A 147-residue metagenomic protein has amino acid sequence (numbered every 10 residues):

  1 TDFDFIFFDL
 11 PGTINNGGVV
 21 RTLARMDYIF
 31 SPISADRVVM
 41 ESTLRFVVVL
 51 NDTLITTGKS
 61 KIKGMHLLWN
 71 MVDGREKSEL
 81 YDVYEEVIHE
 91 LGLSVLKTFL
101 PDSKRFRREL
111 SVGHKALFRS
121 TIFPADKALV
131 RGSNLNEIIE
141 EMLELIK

Functional and structural regions predicted by a protein language model:
T1-V19, L23: Switch II (G3) loop of P-loop NTPases
F8, S31, L67-W69: Structural beta-sheet core signal
T13-N15, R37-V39, T53, R75: Catalytic P-loop NTPase motifs of RecA-like helicase/translocase cores
G17-R37: Inter-motif core of Ras-like GTPase G domains
T43-K61: Conserved C-terminal guanine-recognition region of P-loop GTPase G domains, centered on the G4
D73-G74, S78-F118: Beta-strand-loop-alpha "switch" segments that mediate conformational coupling across diverse proteins
R108-I138: C-terminal boundary of histidine-terminating zinc-finger modules
